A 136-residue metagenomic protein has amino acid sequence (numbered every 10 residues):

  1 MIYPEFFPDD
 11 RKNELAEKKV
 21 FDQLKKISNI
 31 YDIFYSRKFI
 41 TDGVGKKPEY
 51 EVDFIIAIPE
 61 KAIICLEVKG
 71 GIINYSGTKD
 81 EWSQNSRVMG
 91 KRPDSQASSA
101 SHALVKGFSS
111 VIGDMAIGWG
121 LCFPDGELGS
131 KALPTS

Functional and structural regions predicted by a protein language model:
M1-S136: Intrinsically disordered, low-complexity Ser/Thr/Pro/Gly-rich regulatory segments
